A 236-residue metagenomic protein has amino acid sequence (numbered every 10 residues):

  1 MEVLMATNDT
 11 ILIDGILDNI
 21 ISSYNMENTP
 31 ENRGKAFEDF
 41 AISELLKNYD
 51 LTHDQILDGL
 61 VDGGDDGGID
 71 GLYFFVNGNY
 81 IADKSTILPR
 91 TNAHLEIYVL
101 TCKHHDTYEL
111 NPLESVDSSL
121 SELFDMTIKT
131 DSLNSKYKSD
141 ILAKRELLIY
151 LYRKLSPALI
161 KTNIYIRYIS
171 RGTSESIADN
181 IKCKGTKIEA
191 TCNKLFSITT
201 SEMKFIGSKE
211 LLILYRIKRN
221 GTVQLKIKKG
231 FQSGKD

Functional and structural regions predicted by a protein language model:
E2-D236: N-terminal extension/subdomain marker
